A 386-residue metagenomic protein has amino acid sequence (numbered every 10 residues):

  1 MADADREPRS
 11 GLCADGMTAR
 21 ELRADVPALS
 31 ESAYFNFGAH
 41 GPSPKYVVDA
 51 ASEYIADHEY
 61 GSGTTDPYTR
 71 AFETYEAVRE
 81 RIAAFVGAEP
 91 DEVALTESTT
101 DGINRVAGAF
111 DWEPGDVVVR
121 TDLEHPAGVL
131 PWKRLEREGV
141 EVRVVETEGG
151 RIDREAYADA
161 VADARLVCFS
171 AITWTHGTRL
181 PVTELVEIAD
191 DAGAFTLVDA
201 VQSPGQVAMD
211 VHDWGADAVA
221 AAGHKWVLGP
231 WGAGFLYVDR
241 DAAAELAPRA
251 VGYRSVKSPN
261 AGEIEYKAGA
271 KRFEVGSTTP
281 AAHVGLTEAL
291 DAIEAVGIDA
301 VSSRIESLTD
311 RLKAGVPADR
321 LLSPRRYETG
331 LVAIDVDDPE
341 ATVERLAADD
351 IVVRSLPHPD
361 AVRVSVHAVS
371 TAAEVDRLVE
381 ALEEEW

Functional and structural regions predicted by a protein language model:
M1-W386: Pyridoxal 5′-phosphate
